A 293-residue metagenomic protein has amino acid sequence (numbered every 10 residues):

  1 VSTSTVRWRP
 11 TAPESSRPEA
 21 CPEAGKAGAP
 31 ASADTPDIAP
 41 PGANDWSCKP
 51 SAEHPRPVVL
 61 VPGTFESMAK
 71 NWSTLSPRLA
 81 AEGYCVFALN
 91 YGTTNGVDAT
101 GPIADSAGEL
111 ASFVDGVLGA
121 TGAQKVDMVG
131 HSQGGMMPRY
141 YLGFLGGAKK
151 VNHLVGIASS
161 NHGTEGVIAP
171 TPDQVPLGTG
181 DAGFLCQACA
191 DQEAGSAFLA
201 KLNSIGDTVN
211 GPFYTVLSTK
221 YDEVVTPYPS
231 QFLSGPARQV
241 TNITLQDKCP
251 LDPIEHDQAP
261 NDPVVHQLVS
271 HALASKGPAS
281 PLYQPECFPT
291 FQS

Functional and structural regions predicted by a protein language model:
V1-S73, P77, A81, Q284-Q292: Flexible, membrane-associating and regulatory peripheral segments of lipid-active enzymes
P50-H54, A80-A81, A120-T121, V129-G130 (+3 more regions): Extracellular/periplasmic catalytic domains that process cell-envelope and extracellular macromolecules
R56, L60, K70, T74 (+8 more regions): Extracytoplasmic/secreted proteins, especially bacterial periplasmic and envelope-associated proteins
V59, F87, V155, T215-L217 (+1 more regions): Hydrophobic/aromatic beta-strand patches that form the interior of the parallel beta-sheet core in alpha/beta enzyme
V61-P62, V86, A104-N203: Serine-dependent carboxylesterase/thioesterase catalytic core of lipase-like alpha/beta-hydrolase/SGNH enzymes
G63-E66, T94-I103, A188, P253-A259: Second-shell loop/turn segments in exported
S76-G96: Conserved alpha/beta-hydrolase
V209-S293: C-terminal catalytic-base region of ester-bond hydrolases, centering on the histidine of the charge-relay
